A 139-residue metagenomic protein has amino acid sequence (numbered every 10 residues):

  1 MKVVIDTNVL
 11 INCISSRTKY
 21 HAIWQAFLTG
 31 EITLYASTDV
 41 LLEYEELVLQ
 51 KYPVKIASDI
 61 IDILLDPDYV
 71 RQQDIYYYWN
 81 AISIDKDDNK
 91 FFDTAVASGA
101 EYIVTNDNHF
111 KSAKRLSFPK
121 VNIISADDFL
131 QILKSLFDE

Functional and structural regions predicted by a protein language model:
M1-R17: Metal-dependent nucleic-acid phosphoesterase active-site entry motif
I5, H21-L49: PIN/NYN-family metal-dependent endoribonuclease catalytic core
D6-T7, A36-S37, N106-D107, S125-A126: A secondary-structure boundary/capping signal
A26, L64, T94, R115: Hydrophobic/aromatic ligand-binding patch that stacks against planar heteroaromatic rings of cofactors or nucleotides
T33, Y69-R71, N122: Conserved beta-strand segments of alpha/beta enzyme cores
Y69-I103, N108, S112: Active-site neighborhoods of divalent-metal-dependent phosphate/nucleic-acid chemistry enzymes
I82, N108-E139: Acidic, PIN/NYN-like endoribonuclease modules and their adjacent C-terminal/linker elements
